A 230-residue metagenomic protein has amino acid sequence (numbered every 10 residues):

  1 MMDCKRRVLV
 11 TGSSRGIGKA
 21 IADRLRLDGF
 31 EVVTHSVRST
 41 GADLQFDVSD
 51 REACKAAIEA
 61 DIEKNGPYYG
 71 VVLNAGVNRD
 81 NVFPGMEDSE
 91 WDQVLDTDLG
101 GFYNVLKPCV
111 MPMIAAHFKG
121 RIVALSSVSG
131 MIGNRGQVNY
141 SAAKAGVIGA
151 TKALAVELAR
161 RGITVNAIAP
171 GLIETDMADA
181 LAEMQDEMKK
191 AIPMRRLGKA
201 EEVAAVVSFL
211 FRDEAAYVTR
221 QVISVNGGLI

Functional and structural regions predicted by a protein language model:
S14-R15: Conserved glycine-rich cofactor-binding loop
V82-F83, E87-L95, M188: Substrate-binding pocket helix/loop in short-chain dehydrogenase/reductase
M86, G133-S141, A153: Active-site loop-to-helix junction immediately N-terminal to the catalytic Tyr of the SDR YXXXK motif in Rossmann-fold
L106, A143, T151: Active-site helix of classical SDR
M111, V156-R160, A216: Alpha-helical segment proximal to the catalytic Tyr-Lys
S127: Residue(s) in the substrate-gating loop at a strand-loop-helix junction that position the organic substrate next
I163, R196-V225: C-terminal substrate-recognition "lid" of short-chain dehydrogenase/reductases
